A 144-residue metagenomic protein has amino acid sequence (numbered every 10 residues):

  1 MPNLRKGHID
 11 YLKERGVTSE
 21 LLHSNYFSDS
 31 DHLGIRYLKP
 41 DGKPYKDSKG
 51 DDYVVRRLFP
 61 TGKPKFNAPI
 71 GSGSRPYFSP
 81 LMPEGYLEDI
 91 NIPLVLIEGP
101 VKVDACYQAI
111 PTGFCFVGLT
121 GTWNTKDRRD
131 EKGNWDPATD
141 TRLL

Functional and structural regions predicted by a protein language model:
M1-L33: Short, small/acidic-rich helices and loops at N termini and domain boundaries of DNA replication/processing enzymes
S30-L144: Phosphate-handling DNA/RNA-contact segment within nucleic-acid enzymes
